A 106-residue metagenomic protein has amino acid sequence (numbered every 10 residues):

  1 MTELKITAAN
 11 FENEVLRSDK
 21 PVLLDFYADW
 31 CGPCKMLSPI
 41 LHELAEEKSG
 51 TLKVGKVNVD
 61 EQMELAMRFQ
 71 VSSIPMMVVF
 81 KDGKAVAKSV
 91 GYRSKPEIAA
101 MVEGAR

Functional and structural regions predicted by a protein language model:
T2, T7, Y27, K53-G55: Conserved Rossmann-like nucleotide-binding pocket used by diverse enzymes that bind dinucleotide cofactors
E3-V22: A short beta-strand-turn-helix
F11, L24, L41, N58 (+1 more regions): Residue-level signature of catalytic and energy-coupling elements of molecular machines, predominantly ATP/GTP-dependent
D19-K20, Y27-W30, S73: Short pre-active-site segment immediately N-terminal to redox-active cysteine/selenocysteine motifs in thiol-based
D19-P21, S38-V57, E61: Conserved helix-turn-beta segment immediately C-terminal to the redox Cys motif in thioredoxin-like folds
F26-I40: Conserved redox-active cysteine motifs that mediate thiol-disulfide chemistry, especially di-cysteine Cys-X(1-2)-Cys
E64-M67: A hydrophobic alpha-helical transmembrane-helix feature that marks the membrane cores and membrane-interface segments
S73-R106: Non-catalytic, surface beta->alpha helical segment in thiol-disulfide oxidoreductase systems
